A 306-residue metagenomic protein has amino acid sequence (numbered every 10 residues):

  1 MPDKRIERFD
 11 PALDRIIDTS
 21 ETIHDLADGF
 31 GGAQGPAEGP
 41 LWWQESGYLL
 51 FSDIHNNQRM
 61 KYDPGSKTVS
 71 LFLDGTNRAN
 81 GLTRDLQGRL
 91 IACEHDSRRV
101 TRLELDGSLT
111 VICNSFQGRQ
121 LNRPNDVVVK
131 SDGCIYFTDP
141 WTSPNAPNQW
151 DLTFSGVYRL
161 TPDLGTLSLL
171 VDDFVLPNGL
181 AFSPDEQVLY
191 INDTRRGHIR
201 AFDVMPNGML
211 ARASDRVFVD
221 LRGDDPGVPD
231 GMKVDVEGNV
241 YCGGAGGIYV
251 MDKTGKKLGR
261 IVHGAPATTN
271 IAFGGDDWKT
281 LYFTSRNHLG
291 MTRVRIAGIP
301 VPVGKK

Functional and structural regions predicted by a protein language model:
M1-P11, I17, E21-Q58: Beta-strand-rich domains and repeat architectures in extracellular enzymes and scaffolds, especially beta-propellers
P11-D28, K67-G75, D106-G118, G156-L176 (+2 more regions): Blade-edge beta-strand/turn elements of extracellular beta-propeller and related beta-sheet repeat scaffolds
I23, G29-G47, G75-E94, R98-R99 (+5 more regions): Beta-rich, blade/repeat-based domains predominating in secreted/periplasmic proteins but also intracellular
S52, C93, T138, N192 (+3 more regions): Residue-level marker for isolated small/hydroxyl-bearing positions within beta-strands of beta-sheet-rich domains
I54-H55, H95-D96, T142-S155, T194-R195 (+1 more regions): Short, solvent-exposed loop/turn segments at conserved positions within beta-propeller repeat blades
Q58-M60, R99-T101, S155-Y158, H198-R200 (+2 more regions): A short loop-to-beta-strand structural motif that recurs across blades of beta-propeller domains
F202-L210, V294-V301: Short loop/turn segments immediately following beta-strands, especially the blade-tip and inter-blade linker loops
T269-K306: Blade-level signature of beta-propeller repeat domains, shared across WD40, Kelch, NHL, RCC1 and BNR/Asp-box propellers
